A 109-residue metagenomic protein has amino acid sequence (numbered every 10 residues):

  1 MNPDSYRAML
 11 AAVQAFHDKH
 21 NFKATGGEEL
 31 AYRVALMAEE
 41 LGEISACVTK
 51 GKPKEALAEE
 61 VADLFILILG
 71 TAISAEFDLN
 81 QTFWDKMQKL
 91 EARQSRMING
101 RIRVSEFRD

Functional and structural regions predicted by a protein language model:
M1-V61, F65-D109: Flexible "arm" and connector segments at domain edges
